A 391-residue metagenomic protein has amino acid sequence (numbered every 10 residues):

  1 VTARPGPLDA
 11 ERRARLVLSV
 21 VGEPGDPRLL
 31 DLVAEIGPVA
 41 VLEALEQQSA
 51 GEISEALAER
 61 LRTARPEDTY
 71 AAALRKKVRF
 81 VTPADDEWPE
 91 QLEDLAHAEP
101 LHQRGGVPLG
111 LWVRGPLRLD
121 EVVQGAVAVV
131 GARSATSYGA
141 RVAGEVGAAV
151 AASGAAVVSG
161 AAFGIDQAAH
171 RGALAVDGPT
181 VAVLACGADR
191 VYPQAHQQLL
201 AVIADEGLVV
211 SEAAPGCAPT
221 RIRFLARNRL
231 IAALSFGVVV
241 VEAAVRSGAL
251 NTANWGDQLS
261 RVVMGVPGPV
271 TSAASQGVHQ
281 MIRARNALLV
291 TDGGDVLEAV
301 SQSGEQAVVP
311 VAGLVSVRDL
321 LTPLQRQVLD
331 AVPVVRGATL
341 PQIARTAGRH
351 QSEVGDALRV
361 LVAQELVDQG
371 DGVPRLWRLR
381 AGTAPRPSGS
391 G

Functional and structural regions predicted by a protein language model:
V1-V107: N-terminal positively charged helical leader segments and presequences
T2-E11, E23, A84-G391: Glycine-biased, small-residue-rich flexible motifs in mid-sequence functional cores and linkers
